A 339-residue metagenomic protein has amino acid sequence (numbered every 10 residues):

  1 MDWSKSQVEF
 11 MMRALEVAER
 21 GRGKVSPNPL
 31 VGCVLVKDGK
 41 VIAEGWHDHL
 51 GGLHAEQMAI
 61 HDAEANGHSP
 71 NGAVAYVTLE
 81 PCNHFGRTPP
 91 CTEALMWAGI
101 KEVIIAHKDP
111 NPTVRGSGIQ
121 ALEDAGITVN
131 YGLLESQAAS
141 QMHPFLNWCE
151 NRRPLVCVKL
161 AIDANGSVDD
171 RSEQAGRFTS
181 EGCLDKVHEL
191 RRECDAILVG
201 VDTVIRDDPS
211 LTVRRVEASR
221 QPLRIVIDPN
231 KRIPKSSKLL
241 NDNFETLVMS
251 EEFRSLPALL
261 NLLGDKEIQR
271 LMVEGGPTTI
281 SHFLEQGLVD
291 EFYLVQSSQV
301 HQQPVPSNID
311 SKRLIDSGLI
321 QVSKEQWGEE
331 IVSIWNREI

Functional and structural regions predicted by a protein language model:
M1-P29, R87, L155-I339: Enzymes that bind and transform nitrogen-containing heteroaromatic metabolites
K5, E9-M12, E16, D38-K40 (+10 more regions): Replace "anionic and nucleotidyl ligands
V17, G21, N66, C82 (+5 more regions): Change "in soluble alpha/beta enzymes" to "in soluble alpha/beta proteins
K24-V25, I119, L133-A161, S167: Proteins enriched for Cys/Gly/acidic motifs involved in redox and nucleic-acid/cofactor modification
G32: Helix-turn-helix
L35, K40-Q137, L223, H282-L284: Zn2+-dependent cytidine deaminase-like catalytic core
K37, E150-N151, N336-E338: Active-site beta-strand termini and strand-to-loop segments that position acidic
H107, M142, S172: Short, flexible helix/strand-to-coil boundary loops that buttress conserved ligand/catalytic motifs in alpha/beta
